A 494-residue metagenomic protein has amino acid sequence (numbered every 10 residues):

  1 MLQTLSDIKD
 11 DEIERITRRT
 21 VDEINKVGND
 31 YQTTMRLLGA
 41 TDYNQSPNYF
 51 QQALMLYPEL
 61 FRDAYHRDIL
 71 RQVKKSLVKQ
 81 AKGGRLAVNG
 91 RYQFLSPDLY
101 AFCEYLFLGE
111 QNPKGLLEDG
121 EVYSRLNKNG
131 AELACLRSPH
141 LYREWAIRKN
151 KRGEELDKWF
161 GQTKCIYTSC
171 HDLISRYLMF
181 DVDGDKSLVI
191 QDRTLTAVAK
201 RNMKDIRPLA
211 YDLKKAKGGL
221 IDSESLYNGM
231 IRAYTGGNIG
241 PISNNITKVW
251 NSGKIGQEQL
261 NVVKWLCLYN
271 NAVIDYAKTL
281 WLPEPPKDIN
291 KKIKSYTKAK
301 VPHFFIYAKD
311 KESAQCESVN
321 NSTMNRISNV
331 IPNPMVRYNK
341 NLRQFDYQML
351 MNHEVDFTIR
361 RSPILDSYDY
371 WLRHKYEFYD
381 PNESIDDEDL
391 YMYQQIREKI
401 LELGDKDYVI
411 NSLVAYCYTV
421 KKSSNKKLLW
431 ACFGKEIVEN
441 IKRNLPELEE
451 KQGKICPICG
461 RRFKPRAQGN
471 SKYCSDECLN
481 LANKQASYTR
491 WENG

Functional and structural regions predicted by a protein language model:
M1-M179, D185-K186, D192-R462, K472-Y473 (+1 more regions): Beta-strand-enriched accessory nucleic-acid recognition/scaffold domains that flank the catalytic cores of large
A467-A482: Cysteine-rich micro-motifs
